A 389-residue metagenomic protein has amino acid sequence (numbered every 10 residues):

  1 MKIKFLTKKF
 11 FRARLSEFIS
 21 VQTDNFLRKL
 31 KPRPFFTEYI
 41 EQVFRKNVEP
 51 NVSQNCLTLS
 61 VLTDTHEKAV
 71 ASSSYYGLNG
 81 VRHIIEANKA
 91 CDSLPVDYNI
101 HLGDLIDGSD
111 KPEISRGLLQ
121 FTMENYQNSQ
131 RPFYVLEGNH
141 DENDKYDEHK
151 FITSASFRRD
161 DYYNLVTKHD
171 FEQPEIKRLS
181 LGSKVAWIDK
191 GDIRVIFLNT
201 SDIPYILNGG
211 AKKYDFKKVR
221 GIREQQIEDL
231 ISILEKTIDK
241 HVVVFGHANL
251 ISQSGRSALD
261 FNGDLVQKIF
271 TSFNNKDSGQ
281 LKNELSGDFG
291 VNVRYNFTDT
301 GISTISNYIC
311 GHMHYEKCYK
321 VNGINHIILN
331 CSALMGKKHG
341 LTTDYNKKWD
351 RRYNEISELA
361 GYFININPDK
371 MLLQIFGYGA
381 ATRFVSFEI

Functional and structural regions predicted by a protein language model:
K9-E113: N-terminal active-site segment of His-dependent metallophosphoesterases
S16, V21-D24, R28-P34, Y39-F44 (+3 more regions): A short C-terminal boundary segment appended to hydrolase-like catalytic domains
Y39-N47, D110-D229, L265-K276, G301 (+6 more regions): Extended active-site neighborhood of metal-dependent phosphoesterases/phosphodiesterases
L59-V61, N99-H101, V135, V244 (+1 more regions): Residue-level marker for buried hydrophobic side chains located in beta-strands that build the well-ordered beta-sheet
D64, G103-D104, G138-N139, H247 (+1 more regions): Active-site glycine-centered loops adjacent to acidic/histidine catalytic or metal-binding residues that shape
E67, I106-D107, D141, L250 (+1 more regions): Short active-site segment of divalent metal-dependent hydrolases/proteases that encodes the spacing between
S72, Y76-N79, H83, I114 (+3 more regions): Extracytoplasmic/periplasmic, Sec-exported soluble proteins
E86-Y98, R194-I196, N208-N325: His/acidic metal-ligating clusters that form di-metal
